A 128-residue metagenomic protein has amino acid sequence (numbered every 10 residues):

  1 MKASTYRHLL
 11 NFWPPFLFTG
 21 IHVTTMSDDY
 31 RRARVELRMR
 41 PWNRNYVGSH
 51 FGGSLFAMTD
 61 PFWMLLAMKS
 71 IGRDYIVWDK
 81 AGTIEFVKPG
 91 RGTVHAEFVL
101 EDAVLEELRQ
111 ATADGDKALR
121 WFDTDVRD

Functional and structural regions predicted by a protein language model:
M1-F18, W42: Alpha-helical membrane-targeting segments
L17, W78, V94, A118-F122: Hydrophobic core residues within well-ordered beta-strands of beta-rich domains
F18-S49: Catalytic strand-loop segment that frames the active site of acyl-thioester-processing enzymes
F18-V23, K80-F86, E107-R109: Short structured motifs
M26-R32, V87-V94, R127-D128: A short, structured loop/turn motif at beta-sheet edges
W42-F62, I76: Hot-dog-fold acyl-thioester-processing enzymes
L66-A103: Hydrophobic beta-strand-centered segment that forms part of the acyl-chain substrate-binding groove
R91, E101-D128: HotDog/MaoC-like acyl-thioester-processing domains
